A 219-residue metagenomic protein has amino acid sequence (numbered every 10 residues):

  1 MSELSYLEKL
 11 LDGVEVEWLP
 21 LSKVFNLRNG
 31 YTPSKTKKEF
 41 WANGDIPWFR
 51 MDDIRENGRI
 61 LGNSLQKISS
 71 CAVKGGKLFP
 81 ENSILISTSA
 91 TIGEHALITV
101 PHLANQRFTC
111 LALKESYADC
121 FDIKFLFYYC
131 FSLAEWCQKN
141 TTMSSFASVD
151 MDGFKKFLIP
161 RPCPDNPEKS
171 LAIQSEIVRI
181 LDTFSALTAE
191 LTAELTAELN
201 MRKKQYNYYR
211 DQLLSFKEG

Functional and structural regions predicted by a protein language model:
M1-G219: Charged, alpha-helix-forming regions
